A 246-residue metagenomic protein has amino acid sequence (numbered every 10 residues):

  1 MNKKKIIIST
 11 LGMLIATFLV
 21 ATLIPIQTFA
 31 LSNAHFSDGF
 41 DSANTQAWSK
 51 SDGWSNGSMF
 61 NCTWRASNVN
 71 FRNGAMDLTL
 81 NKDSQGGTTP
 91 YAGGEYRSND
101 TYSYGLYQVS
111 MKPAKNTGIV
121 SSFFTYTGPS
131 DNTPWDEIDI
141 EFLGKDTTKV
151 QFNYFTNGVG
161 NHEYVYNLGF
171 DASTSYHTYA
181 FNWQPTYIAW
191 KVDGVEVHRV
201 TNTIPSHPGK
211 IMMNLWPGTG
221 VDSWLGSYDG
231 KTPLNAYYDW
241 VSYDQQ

Functional and structural regions predicted by a protein language model:
N2-L14: Bacterial N-terminal signal peptides that target proteins for export
G12-T22: Bacterial N-terminal signal peptides
V20-S32: Sec-dependent signal peptide cleavage junction
F29-Q246: GH16 jelly-roll
